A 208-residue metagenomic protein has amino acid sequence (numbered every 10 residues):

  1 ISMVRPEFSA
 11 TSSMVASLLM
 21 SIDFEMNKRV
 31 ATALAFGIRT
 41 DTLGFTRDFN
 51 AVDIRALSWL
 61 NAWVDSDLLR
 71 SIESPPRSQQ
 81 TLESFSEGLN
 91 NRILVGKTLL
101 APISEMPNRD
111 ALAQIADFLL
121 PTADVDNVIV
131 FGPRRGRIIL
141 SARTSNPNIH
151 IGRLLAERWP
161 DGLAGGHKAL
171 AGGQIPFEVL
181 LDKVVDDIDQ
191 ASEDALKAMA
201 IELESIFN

Functional and structural regions predicted by a protein language model:
I1-S58, S192-E193: Short alpha-helices
T40-N208: Hydrophobic helix-and-loop "lid/oligomerization" segment in the mid-to-C-terminal part of catalytic domains
